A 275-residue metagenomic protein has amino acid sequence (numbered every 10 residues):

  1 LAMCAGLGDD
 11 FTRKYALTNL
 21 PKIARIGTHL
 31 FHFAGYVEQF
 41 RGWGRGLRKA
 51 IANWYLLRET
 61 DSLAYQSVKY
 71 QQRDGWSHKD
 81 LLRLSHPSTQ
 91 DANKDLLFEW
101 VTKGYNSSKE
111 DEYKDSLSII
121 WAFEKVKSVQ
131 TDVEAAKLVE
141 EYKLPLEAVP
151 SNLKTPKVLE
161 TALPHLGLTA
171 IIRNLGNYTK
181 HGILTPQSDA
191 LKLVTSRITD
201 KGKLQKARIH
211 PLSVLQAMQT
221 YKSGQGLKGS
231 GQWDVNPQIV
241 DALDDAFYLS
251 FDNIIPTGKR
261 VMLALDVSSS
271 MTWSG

Functional and structural regions predicted by a protein language model:
L1-G275: Long lumenal/extracellular ectodomains of secretory and single-pass membrane proteins
